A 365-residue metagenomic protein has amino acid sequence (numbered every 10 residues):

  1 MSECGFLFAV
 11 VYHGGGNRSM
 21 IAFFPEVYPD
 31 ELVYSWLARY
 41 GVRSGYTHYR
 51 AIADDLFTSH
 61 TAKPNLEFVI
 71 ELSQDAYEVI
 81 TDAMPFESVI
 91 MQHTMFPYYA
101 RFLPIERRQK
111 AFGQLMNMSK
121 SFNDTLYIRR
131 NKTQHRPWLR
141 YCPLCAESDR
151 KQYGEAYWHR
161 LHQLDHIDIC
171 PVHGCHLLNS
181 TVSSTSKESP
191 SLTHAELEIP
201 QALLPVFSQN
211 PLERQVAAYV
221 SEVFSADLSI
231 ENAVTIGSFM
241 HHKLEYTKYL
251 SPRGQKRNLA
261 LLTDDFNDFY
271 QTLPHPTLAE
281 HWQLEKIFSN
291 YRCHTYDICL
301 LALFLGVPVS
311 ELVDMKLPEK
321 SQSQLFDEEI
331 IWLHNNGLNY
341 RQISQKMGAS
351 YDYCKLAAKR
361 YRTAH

Functional and structural regions predicted by a protein language model:
G5-H365: Basic, alpha-helical nucleic-acid-binding regions used in initiation and control of genome expression
